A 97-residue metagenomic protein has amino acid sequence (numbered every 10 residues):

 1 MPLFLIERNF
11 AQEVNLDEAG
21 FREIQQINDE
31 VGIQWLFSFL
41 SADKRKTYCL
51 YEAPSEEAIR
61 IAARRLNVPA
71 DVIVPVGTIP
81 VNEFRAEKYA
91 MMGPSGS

Functional and structural regions predicted by a protein language model:
M1-E30, L36, R45, T78-S97: Short S/T/G/P-rich N-terminal loop/turn motif that feeds into the first structured element of a domain
F4-R8, F37-A63: Short, well-ordered beta-strand segments in beta-rich or mixed alpha/beta enzyme and ligand-binding folds
E30, A53-I79: An amphipathic, aromatic/His-enriched active-site/gating alpha helix that lines ligand/cofactor pockets
